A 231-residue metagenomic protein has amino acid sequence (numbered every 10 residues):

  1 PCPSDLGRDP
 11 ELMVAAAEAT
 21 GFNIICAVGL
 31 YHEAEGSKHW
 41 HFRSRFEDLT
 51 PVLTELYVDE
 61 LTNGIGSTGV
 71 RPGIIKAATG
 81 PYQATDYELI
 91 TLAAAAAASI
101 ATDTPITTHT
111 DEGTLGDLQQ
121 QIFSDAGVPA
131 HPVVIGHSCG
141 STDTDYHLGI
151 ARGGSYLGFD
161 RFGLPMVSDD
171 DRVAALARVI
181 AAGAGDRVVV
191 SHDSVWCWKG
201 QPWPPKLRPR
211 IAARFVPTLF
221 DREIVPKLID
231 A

Functional and structural regions predicted by a protein language model:
C2-S4, A27-E33, G80, D111-G113 (+3 more regions): Active-site beta-loop-alpha junctions enriched in small/polar residues
G7-A15: Metal-dependent catalytic neighborhoods of phosphoester/phosphodiester hydrolases
M13, A95, Q119, L228: Aromatic/hydrophobic pocket-lining residues that form π-stacking "cages" and hydrophobic walls in ligand
A15-E18, N23-P105, Y156, F162-M166: Active-site gating/metal-coordination segments in enzymes
L89-A94, D169-L176, P209: Charged helix-capping and loop-helix junction motifs
A101-D171, P209-R210, T218-D221, V225: Active-site core of metal-dependent hydrolases
D160-R161, A184-K206: Short acidic/histidine-rich active-site segments
